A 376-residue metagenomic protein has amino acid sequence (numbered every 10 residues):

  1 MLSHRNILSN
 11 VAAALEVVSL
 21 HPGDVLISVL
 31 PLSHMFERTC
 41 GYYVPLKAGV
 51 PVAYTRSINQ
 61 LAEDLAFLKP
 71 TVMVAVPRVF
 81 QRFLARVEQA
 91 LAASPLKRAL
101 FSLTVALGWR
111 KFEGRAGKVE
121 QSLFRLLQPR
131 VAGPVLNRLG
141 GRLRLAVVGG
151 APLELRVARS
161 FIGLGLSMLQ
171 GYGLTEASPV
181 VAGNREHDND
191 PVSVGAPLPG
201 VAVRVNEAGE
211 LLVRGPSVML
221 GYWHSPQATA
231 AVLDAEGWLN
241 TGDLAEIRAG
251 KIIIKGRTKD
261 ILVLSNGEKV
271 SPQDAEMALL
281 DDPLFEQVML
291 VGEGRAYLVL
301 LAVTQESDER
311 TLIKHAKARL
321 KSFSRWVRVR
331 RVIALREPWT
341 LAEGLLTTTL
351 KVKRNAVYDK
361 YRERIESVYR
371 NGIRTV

Functional and structural regions predicted by a protein language model:
L8-V25, L32-A132: Conserved AMP-binding/adenylation subdomain of ANL enzymes
T71-V74, R86-N189, A202, E286: Gly/Ser/Thr-rich phosphate-binding loop
M73, G150, V203, G250 (+3 more regions): Residue-level signal for inorganic ion chemistry
P197-L264, D281: Conserved ATP-binding/catalytic segment of the ANL
V218, K251-L280, S307, R325-R328 (+2 more regions): Adenylate-forming
L244, D281-S307: C-terminal boundary motif of the adenylate-forming
Q287-M289, L320-V376: Conserved C-terminal "lid"/linker of ANL adenylate-forming enzymes
